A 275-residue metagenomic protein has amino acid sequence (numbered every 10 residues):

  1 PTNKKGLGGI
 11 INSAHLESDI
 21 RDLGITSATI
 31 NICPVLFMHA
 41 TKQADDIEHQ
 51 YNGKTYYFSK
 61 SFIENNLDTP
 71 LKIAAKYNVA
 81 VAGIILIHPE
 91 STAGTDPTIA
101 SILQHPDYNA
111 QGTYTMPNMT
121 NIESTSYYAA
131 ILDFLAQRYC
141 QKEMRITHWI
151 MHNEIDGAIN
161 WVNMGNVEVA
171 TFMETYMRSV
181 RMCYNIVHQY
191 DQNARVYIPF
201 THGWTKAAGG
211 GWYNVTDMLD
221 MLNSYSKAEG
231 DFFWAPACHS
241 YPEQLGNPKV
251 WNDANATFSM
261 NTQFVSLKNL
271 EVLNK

Functional and structural regions predicted by a protein language model:
P1-L36: Boundary/entry segment of secreted carbohydrate-active catalytic domains
T2-N3, A14, Y128, I146 (+1 more regions): Noncatalytic carbohydrate-binding groove/subsite architecture in carbohydrate-active enzymes
S13-T26, N66-Y77, D133-M144, M218-D231 (+1 more regions): Short amphipathic alpha-helices and their capping/turn segments at secondary-structure boundaries
T26-K206, E243-Q244: Substrate-binding cleft and catalytic face of glycoside hydrolase catalytic domains, especially the flexible beta-alpha
